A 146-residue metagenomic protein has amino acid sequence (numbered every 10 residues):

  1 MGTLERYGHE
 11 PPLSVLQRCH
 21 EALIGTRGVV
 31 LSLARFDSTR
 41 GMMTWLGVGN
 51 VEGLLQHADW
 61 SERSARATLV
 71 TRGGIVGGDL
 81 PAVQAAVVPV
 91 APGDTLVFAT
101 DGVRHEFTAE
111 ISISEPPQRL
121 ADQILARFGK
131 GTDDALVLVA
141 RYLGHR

Functional and structural regions predicted by a protein language model:
G2-R146: Conserved subregion of the PPM/PP2C metallophosphatase catalytic domain
